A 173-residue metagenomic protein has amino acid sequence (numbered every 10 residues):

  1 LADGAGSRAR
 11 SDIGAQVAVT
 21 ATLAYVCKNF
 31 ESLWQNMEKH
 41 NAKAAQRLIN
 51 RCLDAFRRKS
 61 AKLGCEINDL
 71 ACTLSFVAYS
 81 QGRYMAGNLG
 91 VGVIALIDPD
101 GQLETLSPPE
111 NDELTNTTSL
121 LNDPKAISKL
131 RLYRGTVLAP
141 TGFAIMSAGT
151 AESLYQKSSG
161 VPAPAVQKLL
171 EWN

Functional and structural regions predicted by a protein language model:
L1-N173: PP2C/PPM-type serine/threonine phosphatase catalytic domain
